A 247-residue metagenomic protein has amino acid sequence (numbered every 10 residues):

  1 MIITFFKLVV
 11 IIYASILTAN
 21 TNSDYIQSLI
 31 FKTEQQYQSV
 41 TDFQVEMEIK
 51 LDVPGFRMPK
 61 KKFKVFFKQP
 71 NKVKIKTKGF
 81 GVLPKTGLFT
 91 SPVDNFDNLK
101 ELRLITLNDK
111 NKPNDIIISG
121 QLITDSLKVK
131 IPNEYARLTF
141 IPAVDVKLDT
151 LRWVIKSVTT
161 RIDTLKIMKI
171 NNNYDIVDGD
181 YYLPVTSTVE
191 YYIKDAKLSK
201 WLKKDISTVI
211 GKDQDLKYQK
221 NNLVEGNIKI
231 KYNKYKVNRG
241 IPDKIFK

Functional and structural regions predicted by a protein language model:
M1-L8: Bacterial N-terminal signal peptides that target proteins for export
V9-E48, D52-P54, P59, D109-N111: N-terminal leader/targeting segments and the immediate start of mature chains
I26-S28, F96-L107, K166, N227-I230: A short, amphipathic edge element
T41-F43, K61, N71, N114 (+2 more regions): Envelope-exposed proteins and targeting segments
D52-S119: An acidic-aromatic
P113-K244: Gly/Pro-enriched, hydrophobic low-complexity segments that function as extracytoplasmic propeptides/linkers
